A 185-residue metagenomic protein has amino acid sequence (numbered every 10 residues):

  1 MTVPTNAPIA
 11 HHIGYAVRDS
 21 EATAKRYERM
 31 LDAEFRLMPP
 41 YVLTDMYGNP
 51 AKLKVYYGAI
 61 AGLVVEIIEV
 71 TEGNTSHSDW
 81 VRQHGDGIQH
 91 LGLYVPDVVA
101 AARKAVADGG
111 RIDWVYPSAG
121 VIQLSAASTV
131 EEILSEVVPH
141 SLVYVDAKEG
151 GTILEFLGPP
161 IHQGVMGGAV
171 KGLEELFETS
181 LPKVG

Functional and structural regions predicted by a protein language model:
M1-H11, Y15-R36, N49-R111, S125-G185: Glyoxalase I/VOC metalloenzyme domain signal
M38-P39, E69, Y116-P117: Short loop/turn and capping residues at structural boundaries
P40-M46, S118-G120: Short, solvent-exposed loop/turn elements at beta->coil junctions and helix N-caps that rim active or binding pockets
V106, W114-G120: Trp- and S/T/G-rich repeat-edge/linker motifs of beta-rich repeat architectures
